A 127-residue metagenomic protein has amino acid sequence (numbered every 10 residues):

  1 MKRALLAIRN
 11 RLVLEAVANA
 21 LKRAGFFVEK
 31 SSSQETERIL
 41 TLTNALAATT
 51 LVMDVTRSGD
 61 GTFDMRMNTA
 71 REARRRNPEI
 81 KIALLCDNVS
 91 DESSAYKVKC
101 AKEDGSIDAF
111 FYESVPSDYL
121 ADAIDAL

Functional and structural regions predicted by a protein language model:
A7-I8, L51: Conserved sequence signature across two-component system core domains
R11-S31: Two-component/phosphorelay signaling modules centered on CheY-like receiver
S32-T50, S58-D60: Acidic, metal-coordinating helix/loop segments flanking the phosphotransfer/catalytic sites of two-component signaling
T50-R76, V89, S93-S94: Conserved phosphotransfer microenvironments
D64, N68, L84-A109: Alpha4 helix (beta4-alpha4-beta5 surface) of REC/receiver domains from two-component response regulators
N77-K81: A short helix->loop->beta-strand "cap" motif at the edges of active sites that frequently abuts
Y112-I124: C-terminal output helix
